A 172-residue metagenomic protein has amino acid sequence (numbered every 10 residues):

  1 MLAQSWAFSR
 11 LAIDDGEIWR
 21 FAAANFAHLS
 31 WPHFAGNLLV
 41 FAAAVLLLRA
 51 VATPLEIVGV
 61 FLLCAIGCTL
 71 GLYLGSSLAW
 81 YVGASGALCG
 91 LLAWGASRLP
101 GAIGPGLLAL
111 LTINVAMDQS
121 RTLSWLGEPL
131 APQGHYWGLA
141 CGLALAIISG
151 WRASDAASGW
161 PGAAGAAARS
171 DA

Functional and structural regions predicted by a protein language model:
M1-G162, D171-A172: A detector for small-residue-rich transmembrane helices and their helix-helix packing motifs
